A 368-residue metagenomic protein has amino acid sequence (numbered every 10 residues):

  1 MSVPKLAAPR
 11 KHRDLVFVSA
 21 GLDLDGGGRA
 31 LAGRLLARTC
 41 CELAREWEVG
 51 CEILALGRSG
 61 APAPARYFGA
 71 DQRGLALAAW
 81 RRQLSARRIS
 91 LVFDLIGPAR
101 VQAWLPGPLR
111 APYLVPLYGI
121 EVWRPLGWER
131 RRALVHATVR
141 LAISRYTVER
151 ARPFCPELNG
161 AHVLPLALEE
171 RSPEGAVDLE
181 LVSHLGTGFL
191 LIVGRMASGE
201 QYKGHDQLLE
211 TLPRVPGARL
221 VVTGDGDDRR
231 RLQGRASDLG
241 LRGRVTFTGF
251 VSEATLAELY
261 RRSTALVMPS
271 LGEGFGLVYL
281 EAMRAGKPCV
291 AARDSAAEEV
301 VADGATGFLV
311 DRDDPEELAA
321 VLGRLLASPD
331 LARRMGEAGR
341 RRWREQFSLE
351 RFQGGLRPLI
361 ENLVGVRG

Functional and structural regions predicted by a protein language model:
V16-V18, L181-P213: Conserved donor-binding/catalytic core segment of Leloir-type glycosyltransferases
F93-A99: Short His-centered aromatic/hydrophobic patch
R230-V251: Nucleotide-activated donor-binding/catalytic signature segment of Leloir-type glycosyltransferases, i.e., the conserved
F250-V251, E258-S263: Short alpha-helical donor nucleotide-sugar binding micro-motif in glycosyltransferases
L271: Aromatic "clamp/platform" in nucleotide-sugar-dependent glycosyltransferases that forms part of the donor/acceptor
P288-A291, V301: Short hydrophobic beta-strand element within catalytic cores of glycosyltransferases and related nucleotide-activated
D303-G304, F308-P315, R324-P329: Conserved acidic donor-binding segment of nucleotide-sugar-dependent glycosyltransferases
E317, R324, L331-Q346, F352: A short, well-ordered alpha-helix in the C-terminal region of glycosyltransferases
